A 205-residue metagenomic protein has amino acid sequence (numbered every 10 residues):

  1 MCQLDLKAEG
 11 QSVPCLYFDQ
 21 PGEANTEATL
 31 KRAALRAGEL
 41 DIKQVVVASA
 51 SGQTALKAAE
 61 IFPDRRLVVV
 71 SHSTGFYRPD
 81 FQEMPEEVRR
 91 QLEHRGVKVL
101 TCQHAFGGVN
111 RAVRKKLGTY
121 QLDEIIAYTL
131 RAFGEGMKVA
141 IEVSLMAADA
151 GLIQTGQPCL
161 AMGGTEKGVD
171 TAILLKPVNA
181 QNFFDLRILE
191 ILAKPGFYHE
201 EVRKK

Functional and structural regions predicted by a protein language model:
C2-A37: Glycine-rich phosphate-binding "P-loop"
S12-C15, R65-D123: Long, charge-dense
G22, I42-V45, Q154-C159: Flexible, glycine/charged-enriched surface loops at secondary-structure junctions
K31-L40, V139-M146: Phosphate-interacting basic helix/loop segments used at nucleotide- and nucleic-acid interfaces
A34, A59, V88-R89, S144: Short amphipathic alpha-helical segments and helix-helix/interface helices
R36-P85: N-terminal active-site beta-alpha-beta segment that forms phosphate/nucleotide-binding and substrate-recognition loops
G96-G168: Long, charge-patterned amphipathic alpha-helical coiled-coil/hairpin "stalk" segments used as oligomerization
Q157-K205: Glycine-rich, aromatic-bearing surface loops/beta-hairpins
